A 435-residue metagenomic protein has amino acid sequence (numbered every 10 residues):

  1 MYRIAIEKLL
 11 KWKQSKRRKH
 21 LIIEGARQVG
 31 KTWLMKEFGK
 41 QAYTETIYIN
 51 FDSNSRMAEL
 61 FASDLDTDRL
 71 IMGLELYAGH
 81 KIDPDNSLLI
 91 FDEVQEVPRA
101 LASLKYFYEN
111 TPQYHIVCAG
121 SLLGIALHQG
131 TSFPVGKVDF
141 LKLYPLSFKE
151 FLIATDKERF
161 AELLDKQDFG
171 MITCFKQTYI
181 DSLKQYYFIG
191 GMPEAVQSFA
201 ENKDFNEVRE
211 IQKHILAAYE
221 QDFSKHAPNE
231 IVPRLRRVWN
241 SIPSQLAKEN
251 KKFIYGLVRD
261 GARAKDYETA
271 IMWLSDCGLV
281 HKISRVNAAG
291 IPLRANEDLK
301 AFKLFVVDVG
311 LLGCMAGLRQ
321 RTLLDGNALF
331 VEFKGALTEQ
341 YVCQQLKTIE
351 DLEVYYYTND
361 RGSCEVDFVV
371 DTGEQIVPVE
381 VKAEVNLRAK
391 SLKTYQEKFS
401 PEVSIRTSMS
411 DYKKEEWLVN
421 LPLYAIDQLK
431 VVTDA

Functional and structural regions predicted by a protein language model:
M1-Q14: N-terminal pre-Walker A segment at the start of P-loop NTPase domains
I23: Hydrophobic anchor at the beta1->P-loop junction of P-loop NTPases
K31: Conserved lysine of the Walker
L34, F38: Hydrophobic positions on the alpha1 helix immediately C-terminal to the Walker A/P-loop
S53-D85: Short glycine-rich substrate-engagement loop in P-loop NTPases that contacts/grips substrate
H128-A247: Interdomain motor-coupling "hinge/lid" segment immediately C-terminal to the ATP-binding subdomain of NTP-driven enzymes
A200-E365, V369-V370: Accessory nucleic acid-recognition modules appended to NTPase machines
L346, V366-V385: Conserved catalytic cores of phosphodiester-cleaving nucleases, focusing on short active-site segments
